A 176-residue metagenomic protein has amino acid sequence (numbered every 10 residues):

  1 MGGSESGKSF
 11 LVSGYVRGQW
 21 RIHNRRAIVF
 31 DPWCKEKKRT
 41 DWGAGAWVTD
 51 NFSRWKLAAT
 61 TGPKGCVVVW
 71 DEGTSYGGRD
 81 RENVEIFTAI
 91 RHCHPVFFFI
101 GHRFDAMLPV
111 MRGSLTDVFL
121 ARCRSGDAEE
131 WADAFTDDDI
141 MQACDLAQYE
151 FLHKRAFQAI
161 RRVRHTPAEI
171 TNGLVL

Functional and structural regions predicted by a protein language model:
M1-G18, C34, W47-I140: Conserved P-loop NTPase motor cores
L11, I22, F119-R122, Q148-L176: Conserved P-loop NTPase motor module
H23-E36: Short beta-strand-centered segment that lines the nucleotide-binding/catalytic pocket of NTP-utilizing
H23-N24, A44, K64: Short glycine/proline-enriched coil/turn segments at helix->beta-strand junctions
D31, T49-D50, C144-Q148: A generic structural motif
E36-A46: P-loop NTPase switch/communication element
E130-A159: P-loop/Walker A phosphate-binding loop and immediately adjacent motor/lid segment at beta-alpha junctions
